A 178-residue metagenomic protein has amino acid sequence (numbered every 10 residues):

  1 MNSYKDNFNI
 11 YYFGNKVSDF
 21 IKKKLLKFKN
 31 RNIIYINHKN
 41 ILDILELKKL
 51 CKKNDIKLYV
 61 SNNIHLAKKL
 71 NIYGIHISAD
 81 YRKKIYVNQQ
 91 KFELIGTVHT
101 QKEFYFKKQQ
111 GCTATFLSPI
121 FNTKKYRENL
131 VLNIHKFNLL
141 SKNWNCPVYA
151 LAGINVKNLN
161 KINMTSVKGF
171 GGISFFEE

Functional and structural regions predicted by a protein language model:
M1-K23: N-terminal amphipathic alpha-helix/helix-capping segment at the start of soluble metabolic enzymes
N7-Y11, R31-Y35, D55-Y59, Y73-H76 (+4 more regions): Structural preference for beta-strand elements that scaffold enzyme active sites
G14-K16, L58-I64, I77-D80, I95-F104 (+2 more regions): Glycine-rich beta-to-alpha transition loops that act as phosphate-gripper elements at the mouths of alpha/beta enzyme
D19-Q89: N-terminal active-site wall of soluble small-molecule enzyme domains
L26-K27, K68, K108-Q109, N163-S166: Non-catalytic positions within long, well-ordered alpha-helices that form the structural scaffold/packing of enzyme
I44-Y59, N88-Q101, N129-G153: Alpha-helix-loop-beta-strand connector modules within alpha/beta enzyme cores
K69-Y81, F92-K142: Glycine/Thr-rich beta-alpha phosphate-binding loop at enzyme active sites
I75-Y86, A114-V131, G153-E178: Glycine-rich phosphate-binding active-site loops on the catalytic face of alpha/beta enzymes
